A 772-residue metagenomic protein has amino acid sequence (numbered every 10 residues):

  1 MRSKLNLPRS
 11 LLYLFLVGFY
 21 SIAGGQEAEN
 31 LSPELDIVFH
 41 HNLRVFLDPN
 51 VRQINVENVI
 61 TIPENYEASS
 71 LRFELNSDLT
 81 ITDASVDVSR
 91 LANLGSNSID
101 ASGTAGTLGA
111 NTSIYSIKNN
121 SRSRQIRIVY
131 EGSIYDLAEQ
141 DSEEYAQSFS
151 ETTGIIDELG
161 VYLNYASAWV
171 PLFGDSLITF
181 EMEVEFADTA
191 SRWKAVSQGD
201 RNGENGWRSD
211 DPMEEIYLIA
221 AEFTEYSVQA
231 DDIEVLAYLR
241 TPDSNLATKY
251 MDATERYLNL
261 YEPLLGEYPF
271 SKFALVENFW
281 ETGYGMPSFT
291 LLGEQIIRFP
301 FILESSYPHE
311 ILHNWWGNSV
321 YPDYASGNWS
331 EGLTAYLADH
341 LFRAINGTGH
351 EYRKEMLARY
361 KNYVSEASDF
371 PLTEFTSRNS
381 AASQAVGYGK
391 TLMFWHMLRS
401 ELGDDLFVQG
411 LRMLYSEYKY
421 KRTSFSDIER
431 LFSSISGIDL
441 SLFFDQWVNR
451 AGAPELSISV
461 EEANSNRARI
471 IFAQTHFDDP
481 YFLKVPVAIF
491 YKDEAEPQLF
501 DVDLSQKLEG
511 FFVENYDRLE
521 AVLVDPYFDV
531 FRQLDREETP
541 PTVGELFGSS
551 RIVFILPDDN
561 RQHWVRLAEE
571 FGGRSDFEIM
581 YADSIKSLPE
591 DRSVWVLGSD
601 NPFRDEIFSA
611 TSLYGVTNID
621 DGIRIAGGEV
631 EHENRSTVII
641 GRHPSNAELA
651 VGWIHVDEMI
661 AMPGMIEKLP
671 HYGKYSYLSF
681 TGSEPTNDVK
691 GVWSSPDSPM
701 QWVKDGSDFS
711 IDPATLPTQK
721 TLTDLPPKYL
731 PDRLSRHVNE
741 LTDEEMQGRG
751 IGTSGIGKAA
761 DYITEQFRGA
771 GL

Functional and structural regions predicted by a protein language model:
F15, A23-N55, E67-S69, T82 (+2 more regions): N-terminal, polar/Ser/Thr-rich
N58, F173, L177, E181-W193 (+4 more regions): Zn2+-dependent metallopeptidase catalytic core
N58-V59, A237-F477, V522: Hydrophobic alpha-helical and helix-loop surface patches within well-folded domains that function as non-catalytic
L71, D78-S148, L504-R518: A surface-exposed beta-strand-loop module
I81-S85, L440-S441, P454-D525, R566: Beta-strand-rich binding/interaction modules
V129-F223: Extended, low-hydrophobicity, Ser/Thr/Pro/Gly-biased non-transmembrane segments
P540-D724, K728-Y729: Solvent-exposed alpha-helical segments and adjacent loops that form catalytic or protein-interaction surfaces
A714-K758, I763-E765, G769-L772: N-terminal hydrophobic or amphipathic helices/low-complexity stretches enriched in small/hydrophobic/Pro/Gly
